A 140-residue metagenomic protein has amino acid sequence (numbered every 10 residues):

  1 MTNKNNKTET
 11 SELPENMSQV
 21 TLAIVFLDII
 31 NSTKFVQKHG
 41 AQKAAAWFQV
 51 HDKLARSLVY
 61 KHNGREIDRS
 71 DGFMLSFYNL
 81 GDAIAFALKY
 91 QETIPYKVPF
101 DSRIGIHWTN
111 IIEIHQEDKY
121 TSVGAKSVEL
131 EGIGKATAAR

Functional and structural regions predicted by a protein language model:
M1, I29, A41, Y96 (+1 more regions): Bulky hydrophobic/aromatic packing residues
M1-E9: Short coil-to-helix leader/linker segments, especially the first N-terminal amphipathic alpha-helix with its helix
T8-T93: Catalytic NTP-binding/metal-coordinating core of nucleotidyl cyclase/transferase enzymes
G72-R140: Catalytic beta-strand-to-alpha-helix segment of the class III nucleotidyl cyclase homology domain
